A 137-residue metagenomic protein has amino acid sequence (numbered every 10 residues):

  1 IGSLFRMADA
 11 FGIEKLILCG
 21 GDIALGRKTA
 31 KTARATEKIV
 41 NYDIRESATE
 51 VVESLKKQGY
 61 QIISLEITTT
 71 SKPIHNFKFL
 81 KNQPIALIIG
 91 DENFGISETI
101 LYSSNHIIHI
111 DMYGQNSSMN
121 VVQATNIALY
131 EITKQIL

Functional and structural regions predicted by a protein language model:
I1-L137: Post-transcriptional modification and biogenesis factors for structured RNAs of the translation apparatus
